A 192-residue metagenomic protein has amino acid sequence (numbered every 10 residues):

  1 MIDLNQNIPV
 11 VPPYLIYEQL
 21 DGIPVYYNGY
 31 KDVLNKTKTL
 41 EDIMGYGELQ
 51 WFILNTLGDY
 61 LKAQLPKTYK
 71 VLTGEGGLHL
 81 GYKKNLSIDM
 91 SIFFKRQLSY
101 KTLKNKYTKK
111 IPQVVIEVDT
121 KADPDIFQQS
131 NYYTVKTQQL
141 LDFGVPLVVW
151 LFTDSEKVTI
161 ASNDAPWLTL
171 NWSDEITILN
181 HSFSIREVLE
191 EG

Functional and structural regions predicted by a protein language model:
M1-G192: Gly/Pro/Ser/Thr-rich low-complexity, intrinsically disordered segments predominantly at protein N-termini
